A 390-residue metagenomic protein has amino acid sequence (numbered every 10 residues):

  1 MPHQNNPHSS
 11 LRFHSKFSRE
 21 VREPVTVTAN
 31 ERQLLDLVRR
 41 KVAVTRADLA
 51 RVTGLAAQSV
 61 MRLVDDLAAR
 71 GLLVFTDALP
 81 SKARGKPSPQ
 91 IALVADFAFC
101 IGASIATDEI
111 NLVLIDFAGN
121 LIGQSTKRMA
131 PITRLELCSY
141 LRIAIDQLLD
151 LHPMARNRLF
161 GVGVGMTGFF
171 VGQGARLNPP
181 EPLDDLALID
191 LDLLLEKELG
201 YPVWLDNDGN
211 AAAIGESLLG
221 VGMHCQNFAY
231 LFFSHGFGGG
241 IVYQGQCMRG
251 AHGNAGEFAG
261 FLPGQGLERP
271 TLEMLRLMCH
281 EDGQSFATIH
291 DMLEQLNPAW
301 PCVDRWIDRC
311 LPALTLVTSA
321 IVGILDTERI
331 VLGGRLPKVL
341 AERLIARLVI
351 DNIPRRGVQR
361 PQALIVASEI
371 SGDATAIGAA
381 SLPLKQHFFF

Functional and structural regions predicted by a protein language model:
M1-L79, A83-T126, I132-N157, P263-F390: ATP-binding/phosphotransfer module of carbohydrate and carboxylate kinases, centering on a glycine-rich
S10, Q124-T126, T133-L137, L186-A187 (+2 more regions): Glycine/GP-enriched mid-protein hinge/lid loop-to-helix segment characteristic of carbohydrate kinases
L79, T167-F170, S234-G236, L336-P337: Short glycine-rich anion-binding loops that position phosphate/pyrophosphate groups of nucleotides and phosphorylated
Q90, C100-S104, L159-G163, F228-F232 (+1 more regions): Short glycine-aspartate micro-motif
D108-I110, F169-V171, G238: Short, acidic Gly/Pro/Ser/Thr-rich loop/turn segments
I115, F170-V171, I241, R249: Hydrophobic alpha-helical segments, especially N-terminal targeting/anchoring helices
L121-G220, H224-N227, A341-P354: Glycine-rich phosphate-binding loop and adjoining helix at the ATP-binding site of ATP-dependent phosphoryl-transfer
G161, G240, G256-A259, T315 (+1 more regions): Glycine-centered structural positions embedded in regular secondary structure
